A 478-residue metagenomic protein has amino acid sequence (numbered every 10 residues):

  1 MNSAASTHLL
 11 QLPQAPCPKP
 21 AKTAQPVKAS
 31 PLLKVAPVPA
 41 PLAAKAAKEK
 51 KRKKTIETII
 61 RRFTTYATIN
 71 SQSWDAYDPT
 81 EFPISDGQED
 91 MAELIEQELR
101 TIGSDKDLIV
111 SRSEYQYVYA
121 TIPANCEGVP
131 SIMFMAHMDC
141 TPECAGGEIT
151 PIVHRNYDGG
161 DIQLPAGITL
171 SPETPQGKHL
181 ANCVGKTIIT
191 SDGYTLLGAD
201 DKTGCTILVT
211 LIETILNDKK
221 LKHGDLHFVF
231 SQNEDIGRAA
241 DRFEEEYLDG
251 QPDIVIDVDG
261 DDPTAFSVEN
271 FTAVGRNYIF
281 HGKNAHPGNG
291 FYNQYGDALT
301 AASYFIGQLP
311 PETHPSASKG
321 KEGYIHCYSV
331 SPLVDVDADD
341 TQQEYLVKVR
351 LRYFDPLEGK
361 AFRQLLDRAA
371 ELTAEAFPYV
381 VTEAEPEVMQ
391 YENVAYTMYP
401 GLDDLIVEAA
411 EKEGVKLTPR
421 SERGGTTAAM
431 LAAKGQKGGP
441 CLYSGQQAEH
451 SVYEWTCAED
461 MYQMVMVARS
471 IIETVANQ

Functional and structural regions predicted by a protein language model:
K53-D86, I189-T190, M389, Q447-S451: N-terminal capping segment at the start of a domain
Y77-V129, M133-M135, D139, K412 (+1 more regions): A non-catalytic alpha/beta surface segment that caps or lines the substrate-entry region of metallo-dependent hydrolase
T80-P83, I325-D335, V347-F354, V381-D403 (+2 more regions): A short beta-alpha structural unit
G128-L221, D225, F230, Q463: Active-site metal-coordination/substrate-binding segment of hydrolases, especially metallo-dependent peptidases
A181-F271, A317-D339, V347-F354, A476-Q478: Acidic/histidine-rich catalytic neighborhood of metal-dependent amide-processing enzymes
V268, G290-V336, D340, L357-E383: Acidic-enriched catalytic cores of C-N bond-cleaving enzymes acting on peptides and small amides
T300-G320, Y324-H326, Y391-C441: Active-site-adjacent substrate-binding region of metalloamidase/peptidase-like peptide-processing proteins
Q343, K416-S470, V475: Zn-dependent metallopeptidase/amidohydrolase metal-coordination segment
